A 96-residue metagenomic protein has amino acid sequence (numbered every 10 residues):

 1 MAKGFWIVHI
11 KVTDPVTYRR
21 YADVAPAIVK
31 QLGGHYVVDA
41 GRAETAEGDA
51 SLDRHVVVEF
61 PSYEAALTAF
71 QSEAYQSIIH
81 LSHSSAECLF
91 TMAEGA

Functional and structural regions predicted by a protein language model:
M1-H55, P61-Q71, E94-A96: Short S/T/G/P-rich N-terminal loop/turn motif that feeds into the first structured element of a domain
Y63-T91: C-terminal structural segments of small proteins and small subunits
